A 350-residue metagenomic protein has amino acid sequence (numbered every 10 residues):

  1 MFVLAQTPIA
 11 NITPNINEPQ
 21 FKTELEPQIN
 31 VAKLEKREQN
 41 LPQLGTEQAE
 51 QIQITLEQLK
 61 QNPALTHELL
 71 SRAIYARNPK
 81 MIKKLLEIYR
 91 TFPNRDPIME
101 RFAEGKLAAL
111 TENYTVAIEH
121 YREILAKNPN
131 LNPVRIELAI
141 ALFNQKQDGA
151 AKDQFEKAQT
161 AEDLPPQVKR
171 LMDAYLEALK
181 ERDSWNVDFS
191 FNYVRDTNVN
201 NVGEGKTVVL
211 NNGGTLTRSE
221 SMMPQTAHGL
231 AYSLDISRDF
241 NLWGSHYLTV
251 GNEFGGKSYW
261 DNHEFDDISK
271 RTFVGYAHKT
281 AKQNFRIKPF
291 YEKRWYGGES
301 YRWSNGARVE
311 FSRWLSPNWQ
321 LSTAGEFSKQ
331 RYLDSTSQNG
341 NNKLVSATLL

Functional and structural regions predicted by a protein language model:
M1-T7: Classical Sec-dependent N-terminal signal peptides that target proteins to the secretory pathway
T7-I54, L70-Y75, K80-K83, E87 (+3 more regions): Gram-negative and organellar
K60-S71, M99: Amphipathic alpha-helical repeat scaffolds of TPR domains
